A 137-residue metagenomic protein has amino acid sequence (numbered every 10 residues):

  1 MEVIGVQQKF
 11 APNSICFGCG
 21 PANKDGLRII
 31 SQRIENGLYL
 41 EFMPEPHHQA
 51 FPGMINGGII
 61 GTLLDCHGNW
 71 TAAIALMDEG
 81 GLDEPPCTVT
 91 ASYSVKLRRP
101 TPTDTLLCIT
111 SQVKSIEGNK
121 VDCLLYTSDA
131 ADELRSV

Functional and structural regions predicted by a protein language model:
M1-F51: Non-catalytic linker/capping segments at the edges of enzyme domains
Y39-C66, W70-T71: A conserved, well-ordered hydrophobic junction motif at loop->secondary-structure transitions
N69-C108: Hydrophobic beta-strand-centered segment that forms part of the acyl-chain substrate-binding groove
D122: C-terminal binding/interaction regions
Y126-D132: Conserved small/polar residues in nucleotide/adenosyl-binding loops
